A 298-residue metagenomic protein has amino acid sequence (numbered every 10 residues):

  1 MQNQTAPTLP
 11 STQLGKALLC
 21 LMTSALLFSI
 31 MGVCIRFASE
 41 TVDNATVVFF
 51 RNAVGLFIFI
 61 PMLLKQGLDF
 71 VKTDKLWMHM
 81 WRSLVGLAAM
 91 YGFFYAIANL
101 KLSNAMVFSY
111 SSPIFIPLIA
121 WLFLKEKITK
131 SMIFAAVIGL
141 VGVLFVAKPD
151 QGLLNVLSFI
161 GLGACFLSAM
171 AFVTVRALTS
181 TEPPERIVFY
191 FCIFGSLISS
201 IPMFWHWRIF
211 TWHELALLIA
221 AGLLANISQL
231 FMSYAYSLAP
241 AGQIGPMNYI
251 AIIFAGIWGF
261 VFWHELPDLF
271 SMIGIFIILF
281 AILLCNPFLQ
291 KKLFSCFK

Functional and structural regions predicted by a protein language model:
M1-L26, L56-W81, K130, S180 (+4 more regions): Membrane-interface interhelical linkers
Q13-A17, F49, V71-K75, K148-L167 (+2 more regions): Juxtamembrane helix-entry segments on the extracytoplasmic side of multipass membrane proteins
L18-M22, D74-L84, I128-L140, L157-L162 (+2 more regions): Cytoplasmic-side transmembrane-helix entry/capping segments in multi-pass membrane proteins
L26-I30, C34, M80-Y95, L162-T174 (+2 more regions): Hydrophobic alpha-helical transmembrane segments of multi-pass membrane transport proteins, especially secondary
V33-R36, F59, Q151-F210, L218 (+1 more regions): Transmembrane alpha-helical segments that form core, pore/gating elements of small-molecule transporters/exporters
M106-S111, L178-F194, Q229-F260: Helix-helix packing/entry segments at the starts of transmembrane helices
S112-F134, I253-M272: C-terminal transmembrane-helix exit sites in multi-pass transporters
S131-A147, F270-L289: Hydrophobic transmembrane alpha-helices of multi-pass small-molecule transport proteins
